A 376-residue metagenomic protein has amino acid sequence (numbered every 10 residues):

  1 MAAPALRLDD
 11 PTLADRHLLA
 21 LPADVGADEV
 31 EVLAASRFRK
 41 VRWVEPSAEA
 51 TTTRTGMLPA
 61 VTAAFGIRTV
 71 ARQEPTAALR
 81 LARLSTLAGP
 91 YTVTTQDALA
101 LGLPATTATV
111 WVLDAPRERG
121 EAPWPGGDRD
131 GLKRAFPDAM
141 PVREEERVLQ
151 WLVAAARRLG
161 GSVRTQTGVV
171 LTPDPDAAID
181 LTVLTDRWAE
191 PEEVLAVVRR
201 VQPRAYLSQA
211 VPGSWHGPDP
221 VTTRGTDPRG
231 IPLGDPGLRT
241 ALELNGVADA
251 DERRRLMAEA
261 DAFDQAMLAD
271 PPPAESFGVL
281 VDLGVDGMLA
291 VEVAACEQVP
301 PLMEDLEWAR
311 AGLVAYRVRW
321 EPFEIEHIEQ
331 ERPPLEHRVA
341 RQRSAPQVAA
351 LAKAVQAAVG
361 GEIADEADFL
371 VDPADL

Functional and structural regions predicted by a protein language model:
M1-L376: Acidic (Asp/Glu-rich) sequence patches and key acidic residues that form negatively charged surfaces used
